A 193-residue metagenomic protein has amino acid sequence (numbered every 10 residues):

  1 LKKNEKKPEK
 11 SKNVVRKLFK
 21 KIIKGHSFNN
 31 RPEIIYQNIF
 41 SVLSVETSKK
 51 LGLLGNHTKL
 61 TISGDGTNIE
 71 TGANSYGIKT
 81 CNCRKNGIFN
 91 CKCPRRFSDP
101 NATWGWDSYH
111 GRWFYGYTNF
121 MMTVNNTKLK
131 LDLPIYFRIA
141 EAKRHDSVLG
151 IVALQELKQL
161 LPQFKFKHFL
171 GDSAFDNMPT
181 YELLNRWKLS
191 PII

Functional and structural regions predicted by a protein language model:
K2-H168, S173-R186: Polybasic low-complexity intrinsically disordered regions
K188-I193: Short hydrophobic/aromatic-enriched beta-strand-loop microsegments
